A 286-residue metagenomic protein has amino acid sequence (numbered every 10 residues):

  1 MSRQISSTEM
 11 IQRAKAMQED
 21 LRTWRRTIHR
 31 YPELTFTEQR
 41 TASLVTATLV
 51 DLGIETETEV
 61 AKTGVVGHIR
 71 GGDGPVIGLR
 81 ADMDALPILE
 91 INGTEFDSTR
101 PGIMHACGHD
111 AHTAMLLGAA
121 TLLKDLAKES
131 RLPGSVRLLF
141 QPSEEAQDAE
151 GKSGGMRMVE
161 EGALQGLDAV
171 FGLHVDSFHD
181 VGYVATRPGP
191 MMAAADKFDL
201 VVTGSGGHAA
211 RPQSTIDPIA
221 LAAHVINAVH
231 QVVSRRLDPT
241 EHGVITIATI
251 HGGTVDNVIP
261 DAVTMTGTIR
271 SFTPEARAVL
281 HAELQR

Functional and structural regions predicted by a protein language model:
S2-H105, D110, A114-G134: Acidic/His- and Gly-rich active-site-bordering loop/insert found across diverse amide/peptide-bond hydrolases
I28, M158, G267: Residue-level signal for inorganic ion chemistry
L34-T35, G72, E145, H208 (+1 more regions): Short strand->helix junction
V65-V66, L86-I88, G93-M104, D110-A111 (+2 more regions): Histidine/acidic-residue-rich, glycine-tolerant segments that coordinate divalent metal ions
A248-H251, H281-Q285: A general structural motif
D256-H281: A conserved active-site cap/scaffold subdomain adjacent to cofactor or substrate pockets
